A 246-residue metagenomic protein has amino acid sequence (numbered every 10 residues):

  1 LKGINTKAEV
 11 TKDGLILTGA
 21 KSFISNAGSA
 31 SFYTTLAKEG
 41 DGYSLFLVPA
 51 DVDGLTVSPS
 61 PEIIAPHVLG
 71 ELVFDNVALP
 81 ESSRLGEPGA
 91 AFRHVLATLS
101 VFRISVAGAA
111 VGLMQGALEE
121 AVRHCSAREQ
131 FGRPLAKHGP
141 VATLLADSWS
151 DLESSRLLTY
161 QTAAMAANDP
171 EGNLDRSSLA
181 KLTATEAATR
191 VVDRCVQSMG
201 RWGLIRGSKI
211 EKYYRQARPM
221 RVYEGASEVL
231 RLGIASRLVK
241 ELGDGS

Functional and structural regions predicted by a protein language model:
L1, V10-L15, V73, A97-S246: Alpha-helical interface subdomain recognition
L1-K2, N26-S31, P66: Short glycine/proline-enriched turns and hinge-like loops at secondary-structure junctions
G3, D51-P80: Flexible, small-/acidic-enriched active-site or ligand-binding loops
N5-K7: Beta-sandwich/jelly-roll carbohydrate-recognition scaffolds of carbohydrate-active enzymes
E9, T35-K38, L47-P49, V73-D75 (+2 more regions): Short beta-strand-to-turn element immediately C-terminal to the catalytic PLP-Schiff-base lysine in fold type I
T18-V57: A short core secondary-structure module
K21, I63-I64, R103, K181: Active-site PLP-lysine loop of aminotransferase-like
N76-H94: Long, acidic (Asp/Glu-rich), low-complexity accessory segments flanking structured domains
